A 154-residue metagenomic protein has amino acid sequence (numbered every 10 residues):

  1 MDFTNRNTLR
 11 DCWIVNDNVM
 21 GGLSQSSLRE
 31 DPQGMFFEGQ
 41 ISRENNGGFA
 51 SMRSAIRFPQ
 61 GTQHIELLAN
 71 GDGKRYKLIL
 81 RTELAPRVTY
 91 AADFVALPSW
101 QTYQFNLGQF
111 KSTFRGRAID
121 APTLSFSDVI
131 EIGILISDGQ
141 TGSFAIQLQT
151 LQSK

Functional and structural regions predicted by a protein language model:
M1-K154: Beta-rich carbohydrate-recognition modules and glycan-binding surfaces
